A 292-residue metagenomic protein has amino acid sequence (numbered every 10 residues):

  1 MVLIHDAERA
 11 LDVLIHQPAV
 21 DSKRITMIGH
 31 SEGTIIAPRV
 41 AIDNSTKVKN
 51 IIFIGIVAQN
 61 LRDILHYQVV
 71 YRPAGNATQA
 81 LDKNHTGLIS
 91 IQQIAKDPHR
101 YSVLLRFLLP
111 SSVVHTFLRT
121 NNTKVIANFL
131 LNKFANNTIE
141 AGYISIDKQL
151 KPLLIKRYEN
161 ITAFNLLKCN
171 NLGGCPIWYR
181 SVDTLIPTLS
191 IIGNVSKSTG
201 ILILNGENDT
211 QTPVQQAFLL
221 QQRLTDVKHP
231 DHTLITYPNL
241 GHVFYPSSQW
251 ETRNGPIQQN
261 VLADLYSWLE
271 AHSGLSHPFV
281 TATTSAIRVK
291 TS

Functional and structural regions predicted by a protein language model:
M1-H16: Alpha/beta-hydrolase active-site loop
V13-P73: Primarily recognizes the serine-hydrolase "nucleophile elbow" in alpha/beta-hydrolase and SGNH/GDSL folds
I54-N194: Accessory cap/linker subdomain of secreted extracellular hydrolases
N194-I201, P230: Short, proline-enriched alpha-helix->beta-strand connector loops that line the catalytic pocket of alpha/beta-hydrolase
I203-N205, D209: Short beta-strand/loop motif that positions the catalytic acidic residue of the alpha/beta-hydrolase fold
T210-Q216: Conserved alpha/beta-hydrolase "acid-adjacent" motif
T225-P246: Catalytic histidine neighborhood in serine/cysteine hydrolases with alpha/beta-hydrolase-type architecture
L240-V243, S248-S292: Catalytic active-site module of serine/aspartate enzymes centered on a nucleophile-bearing elbow/loop
